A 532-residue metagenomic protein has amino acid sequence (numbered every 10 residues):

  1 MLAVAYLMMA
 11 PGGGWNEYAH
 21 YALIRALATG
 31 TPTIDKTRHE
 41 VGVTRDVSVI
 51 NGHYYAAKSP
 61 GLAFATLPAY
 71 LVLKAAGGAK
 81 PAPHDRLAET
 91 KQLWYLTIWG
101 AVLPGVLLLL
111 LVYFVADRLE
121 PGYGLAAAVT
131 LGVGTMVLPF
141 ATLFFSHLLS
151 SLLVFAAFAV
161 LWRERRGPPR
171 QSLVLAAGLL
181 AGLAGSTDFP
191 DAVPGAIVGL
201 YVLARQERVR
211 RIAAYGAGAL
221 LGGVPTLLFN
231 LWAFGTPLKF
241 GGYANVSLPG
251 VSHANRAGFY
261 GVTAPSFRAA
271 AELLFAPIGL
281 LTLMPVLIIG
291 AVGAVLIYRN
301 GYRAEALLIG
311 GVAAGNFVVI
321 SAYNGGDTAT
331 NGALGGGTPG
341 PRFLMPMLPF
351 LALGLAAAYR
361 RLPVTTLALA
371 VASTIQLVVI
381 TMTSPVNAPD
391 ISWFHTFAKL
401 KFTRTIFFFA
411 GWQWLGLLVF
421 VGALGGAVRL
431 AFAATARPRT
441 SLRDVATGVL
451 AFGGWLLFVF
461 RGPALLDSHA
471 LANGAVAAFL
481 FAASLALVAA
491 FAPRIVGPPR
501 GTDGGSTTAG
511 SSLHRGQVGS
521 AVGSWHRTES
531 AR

Functional and structural regions predicted by a protein language model:
A3-A5, I24, A127-A128, G132 (+5 more regions): Membrane-interface alpha helices of multi-pass inner-membrane proteins
G78-A88, L109-V133, S151-L152, A156 (+1 more regions): Transmembrane-helix signature of polytopic, membrane-embedded enzymes that assemble or transfer cell-envelope glycans
D85-L108, G124-L153, V160, G182 (+1 more regions): Aromatic- and kink-enriched transmembrane "portal" helix at the membrane-lumen/periplasm boundary that abuts
L111, G199-L203, T282-R303, A314 (+4 more regions): Hydrophobic, aromatic-rich transmembrane alpha-helices and their immediate juxtamembrane boundary segments
L131, L179, G301-T330, L369-A372 (+3 more regions): Transmembrane alpha-helix segments characteristic of polytopic inner-membrane glycan-assembly/cell-envelope
L149-G167, L173-A181, I197-V198, F350 (+1 more regions): Specific aromatic-rich, kink-prone transmembrane helix
W162-R166, V193-L228, I289-G301, L353: Perimembrane helix-loop-helix junctions
R211-G293, I309-Y323, A372-W393, G416-F420: Membrane-lumen/periplasm interface segments of specific transmembrane helices in polyprenyl phosphate-linked
